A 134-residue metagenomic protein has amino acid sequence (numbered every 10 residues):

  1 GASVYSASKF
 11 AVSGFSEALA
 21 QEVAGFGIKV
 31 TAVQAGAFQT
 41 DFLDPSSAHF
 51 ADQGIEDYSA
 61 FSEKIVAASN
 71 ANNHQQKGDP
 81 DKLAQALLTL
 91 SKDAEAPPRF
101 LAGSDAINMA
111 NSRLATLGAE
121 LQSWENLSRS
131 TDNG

Functional and structural regions predicted by a protein language model:
G1-V4: Active-site loop immediately N-terminal to the catalytic Tyr-X3-Lys motif of short-chain dehydrogenase/reductase
S8: Active-site helix of classical SDR
A11, F15-V23, V33: Hydrophobic alpha-helix immediately C-terminal to the catalytic Tyr-X-X-X-Lys motif of short-chain
G25-A96: SDR active-site lid
A86, R99-M109: Short-chain dehydrogenase/reductase
F100, N111-L114, E120: Short, well-ordered secondary-structure microsegments that present a prominent hydrophobic/aromatic side chain
A119-G134: Non-catalytic terminal and boundary segments that flank Rossmann-like NAD(P)-dependent oxidoreductase
